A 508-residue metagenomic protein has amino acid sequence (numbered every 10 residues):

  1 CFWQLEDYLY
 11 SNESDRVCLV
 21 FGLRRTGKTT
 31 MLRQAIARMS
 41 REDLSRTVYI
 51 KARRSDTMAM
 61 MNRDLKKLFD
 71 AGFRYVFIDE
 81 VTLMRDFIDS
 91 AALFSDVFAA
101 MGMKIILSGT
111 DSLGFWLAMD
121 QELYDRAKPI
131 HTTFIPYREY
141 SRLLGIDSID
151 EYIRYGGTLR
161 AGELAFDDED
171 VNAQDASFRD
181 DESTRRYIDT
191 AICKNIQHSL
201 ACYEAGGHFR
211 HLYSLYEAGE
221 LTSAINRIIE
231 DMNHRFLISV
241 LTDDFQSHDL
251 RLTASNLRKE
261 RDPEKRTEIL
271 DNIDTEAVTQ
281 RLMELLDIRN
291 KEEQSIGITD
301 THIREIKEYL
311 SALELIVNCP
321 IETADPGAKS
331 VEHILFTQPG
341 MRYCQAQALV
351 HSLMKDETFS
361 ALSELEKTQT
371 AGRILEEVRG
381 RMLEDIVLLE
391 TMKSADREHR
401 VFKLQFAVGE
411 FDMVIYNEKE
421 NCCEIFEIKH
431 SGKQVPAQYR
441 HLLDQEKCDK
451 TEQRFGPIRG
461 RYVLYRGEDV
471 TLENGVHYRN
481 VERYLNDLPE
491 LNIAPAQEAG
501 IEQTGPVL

Functional and structural regions predicted by a protein language model:
C1-L9: N-terminal pre-Walker A segment at the start of P-loop NTPase domains
K28-T29: Conserved lysine of the Walker
F69-A91: Conserved P-loop NTPase "ATPase switch" module shared by AAA+ and STAND
V97-M119: Sensor-1/coupling segment of RecA-like P-loop NTPase cores
L117-E268: Interdomain motor-coupling "hinge/lid" segment immediately C-terminal to the ATP-binding subdomain of NTP-driven enzymes
I196-F411: Accessory nucleic acid-recognition modules appended to NTPase machines
T391, F411-P436, R461: Conserved catalytic cores of phosphodiester-cleaving nucleases, focusing on short active-site segments
R459-L508: Domain-level recognition of nuclease-like catalytic cores that cleave nucleotide substrates
